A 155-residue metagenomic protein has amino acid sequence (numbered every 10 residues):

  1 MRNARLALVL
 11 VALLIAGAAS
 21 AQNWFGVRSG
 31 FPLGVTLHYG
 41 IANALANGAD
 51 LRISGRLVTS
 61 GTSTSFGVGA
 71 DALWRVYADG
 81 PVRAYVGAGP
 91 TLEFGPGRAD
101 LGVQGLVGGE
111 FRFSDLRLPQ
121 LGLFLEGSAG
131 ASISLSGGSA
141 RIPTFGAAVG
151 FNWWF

Functional and structural regions predicted by a protein language model:
M1-Q22: Cleavable N-terminal export/targeting peptides
L14, G109, A129-A131: Hydrophobic alpha-helical transmembrane segments of integral membrane proteins
A21-G30: Cleaved targeting-peptide boundary
G30-P32, R56-S60, G89-E93, E126-S132 (+1 more regions): Outer-membrane beta-barrel pore domains and translocons
P32-V35, I142-F155: Outer-membrane beta-barrel "beta-signal"
L37-Y39: Outer-membrane beta-barrel translocator/receptor signature
I41-L123: Gram-negative (and chloroplast) outer-membrane scaffold detector with strong preference for beta-barrel transmembrane
L121, L125-A140, A148: Outer-membrane beta-barrel porins/channels
